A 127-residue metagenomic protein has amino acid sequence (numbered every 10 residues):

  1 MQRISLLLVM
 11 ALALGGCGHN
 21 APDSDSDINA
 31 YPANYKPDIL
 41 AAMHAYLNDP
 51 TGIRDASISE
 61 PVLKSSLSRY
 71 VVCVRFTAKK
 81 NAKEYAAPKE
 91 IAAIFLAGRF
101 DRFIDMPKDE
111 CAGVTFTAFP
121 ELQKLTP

Functional and structural regions predicted by a protein language model:
Q2-L7: Sec-dependent signal peptide recognition, specifically the positively charged N-region followed immediately by
A13-G16: C-terminal motif of bacterial Sec signal peptides marking the signal peptidase cleavage site
G18-P127: Cystatin/cathelin-like cysteine-protease inhibitor module
